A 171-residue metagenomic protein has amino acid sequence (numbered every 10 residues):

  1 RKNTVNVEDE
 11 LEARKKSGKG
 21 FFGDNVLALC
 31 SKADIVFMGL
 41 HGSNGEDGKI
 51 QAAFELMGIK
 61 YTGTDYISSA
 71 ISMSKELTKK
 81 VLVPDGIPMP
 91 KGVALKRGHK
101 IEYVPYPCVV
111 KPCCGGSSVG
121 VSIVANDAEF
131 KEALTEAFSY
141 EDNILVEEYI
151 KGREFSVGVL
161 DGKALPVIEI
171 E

Functional and structural regions predicted by a protein language model:
R1-I67, I71-M73, L77, P84 (+1 more regions): ATP-binding N-terminal substructure of ATP-dependent carboxylate-amine bond-forming enzymes
T62, P90, V109, L145-E147 (+1 more regions): Structural detector of well-ordered beta-strand residues that form the stable sheet scaffold of enzyme domains
K80-V83, P107-V109, K163: Short, hinge-like loop/turn segments at secondary-structure boundaries
V83, L95, V121-N126, V159-D161: Short beta-strand-to-turn element immediately C-terminal to the catalytic PLP-Schiff-base lysine in fold type I
I87-L95: Phosphate/pyrophosphate-binding betaalpha-module
P90-K91, P107-E136, E154: Glycine-rich phosphate-binding loop of ATP-grasp-fold ATP-dependent ligases
A125-E171: Phosphate-binding site of ATP-dependent enzymes
